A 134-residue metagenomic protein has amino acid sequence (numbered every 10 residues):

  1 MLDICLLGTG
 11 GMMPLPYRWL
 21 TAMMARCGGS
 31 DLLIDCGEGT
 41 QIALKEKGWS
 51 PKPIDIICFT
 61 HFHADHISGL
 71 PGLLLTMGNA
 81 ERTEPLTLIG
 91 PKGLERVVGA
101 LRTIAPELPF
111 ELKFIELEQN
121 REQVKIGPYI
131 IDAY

Functional and structural regions predicted by a protein language model:
M1-Y134: Binuclear metal-dependent hydrolase catalytic cores
